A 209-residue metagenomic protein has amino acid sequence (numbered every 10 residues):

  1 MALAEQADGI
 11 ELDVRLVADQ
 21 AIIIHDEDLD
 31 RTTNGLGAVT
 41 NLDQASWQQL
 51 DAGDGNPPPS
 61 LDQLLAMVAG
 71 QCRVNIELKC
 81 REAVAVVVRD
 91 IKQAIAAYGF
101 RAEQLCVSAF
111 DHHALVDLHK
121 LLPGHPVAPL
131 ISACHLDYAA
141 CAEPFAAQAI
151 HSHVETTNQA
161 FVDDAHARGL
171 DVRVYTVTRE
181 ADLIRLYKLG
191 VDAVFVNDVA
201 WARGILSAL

Functional and structural regions predicted by a protein language model:
M1-L209: Phosphate-group recognition and catalysis centered on beta-loop-alpha active-site segments
